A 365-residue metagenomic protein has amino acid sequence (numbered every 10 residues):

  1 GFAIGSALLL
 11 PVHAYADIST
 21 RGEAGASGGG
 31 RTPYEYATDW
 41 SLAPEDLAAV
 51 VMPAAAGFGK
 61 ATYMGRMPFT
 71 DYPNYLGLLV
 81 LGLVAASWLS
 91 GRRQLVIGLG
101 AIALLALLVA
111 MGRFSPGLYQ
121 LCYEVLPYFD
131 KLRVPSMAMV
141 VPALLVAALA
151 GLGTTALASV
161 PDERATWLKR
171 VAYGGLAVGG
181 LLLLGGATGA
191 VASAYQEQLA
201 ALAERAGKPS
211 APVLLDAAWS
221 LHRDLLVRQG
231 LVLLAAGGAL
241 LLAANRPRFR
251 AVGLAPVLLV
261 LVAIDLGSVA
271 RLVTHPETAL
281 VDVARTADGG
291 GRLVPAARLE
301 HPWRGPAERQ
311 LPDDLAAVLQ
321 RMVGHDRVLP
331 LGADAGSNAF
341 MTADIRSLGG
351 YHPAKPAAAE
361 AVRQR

Functional and structural regions predicted by a protein language model:
G1, Q94-L311: Contiguous transmembrane helix-bundle modules in multi-pass membrane proteins
A3-S87, P127-K131, S136-M137, T188-G230 (+1 more regions): Periplasmic/ER-lumenal interhelical loops and adjacent helix-loop junctions in multi-pass membrane proteins
G5, L47, G77, L108 (+3 more regions): Conserved structural-core and active-site-/substrate-pathway-adjacent residues in large, well-folded domains of enzymes
S6, A14, L145, A158 (+2 more regions): Active-site proximal loops enriched in glycine and acidic residues that flank catalytic Cys/His/Asp and coordinate
P11-Y15, G22, P116-L121, R271-H275 (+2 more regions): Short, solvent-exposed loop/turn and secondary-structure capping segments
A43, A49-G59, M64-P68, Y72 (+3 more regions): Soluble catalytic regions of membrane-associated enzymes that act on cell-envelope and secretory-pathway components
V50, L83, S87, A143 (+3 more regions): Residue-level signal for well-ordered alpha-helical scaffold segments within enzymatic catalytic domains
L89-G91: Short, hydrophobic transmembrane alpha-helix segments
